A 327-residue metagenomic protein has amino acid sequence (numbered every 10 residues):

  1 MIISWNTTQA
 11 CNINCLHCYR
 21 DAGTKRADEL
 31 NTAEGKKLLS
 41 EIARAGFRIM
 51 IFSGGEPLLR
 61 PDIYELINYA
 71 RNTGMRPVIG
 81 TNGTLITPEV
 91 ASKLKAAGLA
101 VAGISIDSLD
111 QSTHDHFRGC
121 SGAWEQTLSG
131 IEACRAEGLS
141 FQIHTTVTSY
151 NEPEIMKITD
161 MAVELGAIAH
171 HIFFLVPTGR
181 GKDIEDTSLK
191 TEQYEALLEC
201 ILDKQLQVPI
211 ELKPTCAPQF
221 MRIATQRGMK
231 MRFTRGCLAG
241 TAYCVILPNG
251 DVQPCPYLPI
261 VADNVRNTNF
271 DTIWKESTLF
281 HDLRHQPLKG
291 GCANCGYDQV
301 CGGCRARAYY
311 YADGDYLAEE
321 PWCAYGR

Functional and structural regions predicted by a protein language model:
M1-S4, N14, R44, K230-M231 (+1 more regions): N-terminal [4Fe-4S]-dependent radical SAM core
I2-T32: Canonical Radical SAM [4Fe-4S] cluster-binding loop centered on the CxxxCxxC motif and its immediate flanking residues
I3, E29-P177, L189-K190: Radical SAM/AdoMet-radical enzyme domain recognition
R20-E29, P259-D263, D298-R327: Iron-sulfur (Fe-S) cluster-binding segments and ferredoxin-like electron-carrier domains, especially [2Fe-2S]
E192-Q226, D251-G303, Y309: C-terminal accessory region of radical SAM enzymes
Q226-R235: Short, basic/aromatic recognition patches
C237-T241: Short, small/polar residue-rich loop motifs at catalytic or cofactor-binding pockets
I246-L247: Short, acidic, Ser/Thr-enriched surface-loop or helix-capping motifs
